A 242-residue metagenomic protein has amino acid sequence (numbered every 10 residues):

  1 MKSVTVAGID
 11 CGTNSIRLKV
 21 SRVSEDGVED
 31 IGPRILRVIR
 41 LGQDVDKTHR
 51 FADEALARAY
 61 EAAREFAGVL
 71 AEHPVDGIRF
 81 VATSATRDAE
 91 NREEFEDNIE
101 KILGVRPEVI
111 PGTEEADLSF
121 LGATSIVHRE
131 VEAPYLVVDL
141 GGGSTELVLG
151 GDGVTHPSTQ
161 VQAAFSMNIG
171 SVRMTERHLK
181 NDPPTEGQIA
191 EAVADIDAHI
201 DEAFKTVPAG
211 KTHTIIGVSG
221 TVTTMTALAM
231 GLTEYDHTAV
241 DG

Functional and structural regions predicted by a protein language model:
K2-D30: N-terminal basic/disordered segments at the start of proteins
V4-V6, R22-V23, R40, D44-V75 (+3 more regions): Helical "lid/coupling" subdomains associated with nucleotide-phosphate turnover
D10-S15, V138-S144, V218-T221: A short acidic Gly-Thr/Ser loop motif
G27-R40: N-terminal glycine-rich anion-binding loops that anchor highly charged ligand groups
V28-D30, P157-Q160: Beta-sandwich strand segments
I78: Residues forming anionic-ligand binding surfaces in small-molecule and nucleic-acid pockets of primarily soluble enzymes
